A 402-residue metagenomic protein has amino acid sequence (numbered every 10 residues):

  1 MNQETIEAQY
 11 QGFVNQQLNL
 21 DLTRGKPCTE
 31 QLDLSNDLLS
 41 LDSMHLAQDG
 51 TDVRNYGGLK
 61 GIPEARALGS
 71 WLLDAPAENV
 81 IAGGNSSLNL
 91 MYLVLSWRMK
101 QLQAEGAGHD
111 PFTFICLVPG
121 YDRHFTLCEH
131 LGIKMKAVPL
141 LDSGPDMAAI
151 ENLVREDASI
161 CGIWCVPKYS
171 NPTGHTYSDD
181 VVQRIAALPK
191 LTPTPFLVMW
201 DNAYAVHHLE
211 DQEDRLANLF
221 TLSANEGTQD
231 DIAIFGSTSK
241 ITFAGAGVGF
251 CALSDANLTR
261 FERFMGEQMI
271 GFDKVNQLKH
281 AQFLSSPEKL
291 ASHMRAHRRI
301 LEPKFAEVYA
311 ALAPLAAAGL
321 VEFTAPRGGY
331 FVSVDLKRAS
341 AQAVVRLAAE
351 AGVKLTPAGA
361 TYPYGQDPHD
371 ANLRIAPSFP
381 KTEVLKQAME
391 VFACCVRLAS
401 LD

Functional and structural regions predicted by a protein language model:
M1-K60, E64-W71, E350-V353: N-terminal "arm"/small-domain region of PLP-dependent enzymes with the aminotransferase-like
G25-T29, S87-L88, G120-D122, S143 (+8 more regions): Short, solvent-exposed loop/turn segments at secondary-structure junctions
T51-P193, A205-G227, A393, R397-L401: Conserved core of the PLP fold type I
A107, A224-E302: Conserved core segment of the aminotransferase class I/II
G162, L197-V198, A233: Hydrophobic "anchor" residues on beta-strands that sit immediately upstream of conserved functional sites
R295-Y309, L320-D335: Conserved glycine-rich beta-strand-loop-beta hairpin in the small C-terminal domain of fold type I
S333-A339, L355-C395: Conserved PLP-binding active-site segment of the aspartate aminotransferase-like
